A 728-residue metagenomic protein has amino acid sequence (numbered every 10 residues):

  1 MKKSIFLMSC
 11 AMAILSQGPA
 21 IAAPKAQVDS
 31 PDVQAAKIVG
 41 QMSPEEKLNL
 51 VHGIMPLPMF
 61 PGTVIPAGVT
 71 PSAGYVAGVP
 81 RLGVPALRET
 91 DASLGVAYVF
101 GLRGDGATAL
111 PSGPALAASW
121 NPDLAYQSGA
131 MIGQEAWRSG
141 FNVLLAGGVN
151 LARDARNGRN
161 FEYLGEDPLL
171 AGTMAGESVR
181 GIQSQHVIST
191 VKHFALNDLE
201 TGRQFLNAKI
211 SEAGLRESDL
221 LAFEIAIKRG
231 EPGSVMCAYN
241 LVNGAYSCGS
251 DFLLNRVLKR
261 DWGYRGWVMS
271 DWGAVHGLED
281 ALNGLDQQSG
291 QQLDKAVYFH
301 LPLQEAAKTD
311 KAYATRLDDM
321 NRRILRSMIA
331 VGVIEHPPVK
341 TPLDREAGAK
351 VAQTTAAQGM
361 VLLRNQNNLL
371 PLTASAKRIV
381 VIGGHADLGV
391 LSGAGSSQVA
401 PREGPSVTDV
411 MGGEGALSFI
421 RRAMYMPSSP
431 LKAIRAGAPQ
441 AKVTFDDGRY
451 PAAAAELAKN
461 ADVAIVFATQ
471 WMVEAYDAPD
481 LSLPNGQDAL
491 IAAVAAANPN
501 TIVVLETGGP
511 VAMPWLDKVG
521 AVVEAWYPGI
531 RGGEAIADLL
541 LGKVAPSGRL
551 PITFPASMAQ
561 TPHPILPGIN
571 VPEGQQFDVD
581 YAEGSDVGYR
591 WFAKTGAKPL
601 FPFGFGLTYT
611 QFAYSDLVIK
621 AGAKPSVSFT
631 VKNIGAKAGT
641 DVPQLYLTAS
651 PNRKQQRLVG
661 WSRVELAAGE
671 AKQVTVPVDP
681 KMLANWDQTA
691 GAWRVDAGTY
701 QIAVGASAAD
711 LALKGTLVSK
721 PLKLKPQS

Functional and structural regions predicted by a protein language model:
M1-I21: Gram-negative bacterial Sec-dependent N-terminal signal peptides
K3-S4, G18, A136, G715 (+1 more regions): Intrinsic disorder/low-complexity segments enriched in polar/small residues
A22-W686, A692, A697-A708, Q727: Glycoside hydrolase catalytic-domain context in secreted enzymes
D710-P726: Short beta-strand elements
